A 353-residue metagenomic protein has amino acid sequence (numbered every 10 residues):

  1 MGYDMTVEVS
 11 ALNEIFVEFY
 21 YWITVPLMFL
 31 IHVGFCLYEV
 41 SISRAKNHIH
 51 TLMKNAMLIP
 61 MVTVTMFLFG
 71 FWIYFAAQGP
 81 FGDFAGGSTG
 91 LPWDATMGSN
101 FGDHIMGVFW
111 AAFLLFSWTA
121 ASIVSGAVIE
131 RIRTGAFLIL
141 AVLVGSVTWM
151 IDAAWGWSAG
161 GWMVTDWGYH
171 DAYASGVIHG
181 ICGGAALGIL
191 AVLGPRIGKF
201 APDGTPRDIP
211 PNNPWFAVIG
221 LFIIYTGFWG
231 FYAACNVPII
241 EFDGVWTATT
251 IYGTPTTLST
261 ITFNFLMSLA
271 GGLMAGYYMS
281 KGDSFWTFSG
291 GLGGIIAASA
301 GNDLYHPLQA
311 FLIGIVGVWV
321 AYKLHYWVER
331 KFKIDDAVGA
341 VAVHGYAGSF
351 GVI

Functional and structural regions predicted by a protein language model:
M1-I353: Hydrophobic alpha-helical transmembrane bundles of multi-pass membrane proteins
